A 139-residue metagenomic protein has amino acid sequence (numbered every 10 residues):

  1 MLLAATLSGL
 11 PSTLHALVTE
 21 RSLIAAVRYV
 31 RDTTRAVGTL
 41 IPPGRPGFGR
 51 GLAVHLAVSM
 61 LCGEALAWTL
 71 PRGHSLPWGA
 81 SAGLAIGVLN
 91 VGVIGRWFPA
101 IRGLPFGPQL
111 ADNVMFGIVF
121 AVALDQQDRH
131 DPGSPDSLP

Functional and structural regions predicted by a protein language model:
M1-P139: Short amphipathic, positively biased membrane-proximal segments that drive organelle/inner-membrane targeting
